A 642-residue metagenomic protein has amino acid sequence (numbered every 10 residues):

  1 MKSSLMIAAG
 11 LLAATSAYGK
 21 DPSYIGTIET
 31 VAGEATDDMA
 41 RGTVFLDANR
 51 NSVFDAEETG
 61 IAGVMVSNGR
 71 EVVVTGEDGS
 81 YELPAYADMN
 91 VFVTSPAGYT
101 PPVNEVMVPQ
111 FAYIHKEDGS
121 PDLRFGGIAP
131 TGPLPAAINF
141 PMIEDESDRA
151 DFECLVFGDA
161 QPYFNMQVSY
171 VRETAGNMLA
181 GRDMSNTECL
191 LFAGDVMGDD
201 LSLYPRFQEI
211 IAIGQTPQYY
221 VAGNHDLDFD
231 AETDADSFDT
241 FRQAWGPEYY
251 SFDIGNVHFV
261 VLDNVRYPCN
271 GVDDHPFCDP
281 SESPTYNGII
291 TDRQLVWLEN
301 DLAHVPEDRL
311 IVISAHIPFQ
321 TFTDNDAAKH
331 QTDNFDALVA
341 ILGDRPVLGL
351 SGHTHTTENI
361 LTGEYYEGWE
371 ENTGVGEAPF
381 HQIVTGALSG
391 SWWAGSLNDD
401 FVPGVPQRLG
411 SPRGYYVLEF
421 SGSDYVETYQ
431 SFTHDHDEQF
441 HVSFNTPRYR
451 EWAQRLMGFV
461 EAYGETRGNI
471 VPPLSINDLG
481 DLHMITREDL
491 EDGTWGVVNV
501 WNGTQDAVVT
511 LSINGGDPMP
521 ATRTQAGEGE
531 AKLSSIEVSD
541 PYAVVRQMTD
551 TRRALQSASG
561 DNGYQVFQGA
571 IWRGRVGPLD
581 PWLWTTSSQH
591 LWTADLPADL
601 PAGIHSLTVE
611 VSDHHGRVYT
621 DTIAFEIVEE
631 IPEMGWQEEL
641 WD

Functional and structural regions predicted by a protein language model:
G26, A35-M39, D118-P205, I631 (+1 more regions): N-terminal active-site segment of His-dependent metallophosphoesterases
G42, T75-M89, F140, H590-A594: Glycine-centered loop-to-beta-strand initiation motif
N51: Acidic carboxylate motifs that coordinate Ca2+ or other divalent cations, activating on Asp/Glu
F54-G60, R70-P84: Short, acidic Ser/Thr/Gly-rich low-complexity loop/linker segments typical of extracellular and cell-surface proteins
N68, E82, Y86-G127: A short, solvent-exposed loop/turn motif at the edges and junctions of modular extracellular/periplasmic domains
P109-G119, R124-P130, L201-V305, K329-L350 (+2 more regions): Extended active-site neighborhood of metal-dependent phosphoesterases/phosphodiesterases
E371-G503, A507-T510, D595-L596, L607-H615 (+1 more regions): Binuclear metal-dependent phosphoesterase catalytic core
P447, G468-D642: Long, low-complexity serine/threonine/glycine- and acidic-rich segments characteristic of extracellular
